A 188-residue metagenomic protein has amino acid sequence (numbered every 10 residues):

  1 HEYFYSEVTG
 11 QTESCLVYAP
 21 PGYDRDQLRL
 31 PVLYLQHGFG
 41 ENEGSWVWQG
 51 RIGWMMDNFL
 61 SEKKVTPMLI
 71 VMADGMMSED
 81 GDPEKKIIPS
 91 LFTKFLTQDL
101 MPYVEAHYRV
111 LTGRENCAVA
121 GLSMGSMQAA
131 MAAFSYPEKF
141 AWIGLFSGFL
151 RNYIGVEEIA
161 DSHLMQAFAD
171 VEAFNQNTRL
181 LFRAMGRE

Functional and structural regions predicted by a protein language model:
H1-E188: Non-catalytic cap/lid and distal C-terminal segments of serine-dependent acyl enzymes
